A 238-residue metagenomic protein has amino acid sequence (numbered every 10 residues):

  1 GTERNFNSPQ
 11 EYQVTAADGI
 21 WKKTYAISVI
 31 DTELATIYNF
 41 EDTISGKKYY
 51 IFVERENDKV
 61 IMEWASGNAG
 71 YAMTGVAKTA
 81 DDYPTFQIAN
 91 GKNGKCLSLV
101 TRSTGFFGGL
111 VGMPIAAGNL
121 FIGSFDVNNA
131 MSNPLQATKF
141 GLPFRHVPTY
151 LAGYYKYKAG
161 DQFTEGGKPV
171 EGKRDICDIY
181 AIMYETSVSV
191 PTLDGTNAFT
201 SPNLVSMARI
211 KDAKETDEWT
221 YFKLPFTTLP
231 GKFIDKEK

Functional and structural regions predicted by a protein language model:
G1-A35: Beta-rich interaction/scaffold domains
P9, K22-T24, A35-I37, P148-A152 (+1 more regions): Intrinsic-disorder/low-complexity, polar/charged segments enriched in Ser/Thr/Lys/Arg/Asp/Glu/Gln
T15, V100, K156-K158, Y184 (+1 more regions): Solvent-exposed residues in well-ordered beta-strands and their adjoining turns, especially edge/terminal strands
A26-T74: Extracellular carbohydrate-recognition regions
E54-A89, P225-K238: Compositionally biased, intrinsically disordered linkers/stalks adjacent to structured regions
Q87-F107: Short carbohydrate-recognition loop motifs
G105-S189: Extracellular-facing segments of soluble proteins and assemblies that are Gly/Ser/Thr-biased and enriched in aromatics
V188-E237: Extracellular carbohydrate recognition and processing domains and analogous Trp-centered ligand-binding platforms
